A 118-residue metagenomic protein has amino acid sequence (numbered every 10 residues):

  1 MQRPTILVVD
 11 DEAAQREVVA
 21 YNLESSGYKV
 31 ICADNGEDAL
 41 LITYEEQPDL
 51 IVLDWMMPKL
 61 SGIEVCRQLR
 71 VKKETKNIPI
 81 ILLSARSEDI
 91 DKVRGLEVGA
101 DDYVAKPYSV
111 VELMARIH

Functional and structural regions predicted by a protein language model:
L7, C32-L50: Acidic, metal-coordinating helix/loop segments flanking the phosphotransfer/catalytic sites of two-component signaling
E12, W55-M56, I81, R86: The short loop immediately C-terminal to the conserved phospho-acceptor aspartate in CheY-like receiver
R16, P58, K76, E88 (+1 more regions): The feature encodes the CheY-like receiver
E17-S25: Charged docking surfaces used in two-component/phosphorelay signaling
N35-D38, S61-E64, D91: Acidic catalytic/metal-coordinating carboxylates
L41, I63-K76: Short amphipathic alpha-helix used as the core "switch/output" element in two-component signaling
P107-H118: C-terminal output helix
